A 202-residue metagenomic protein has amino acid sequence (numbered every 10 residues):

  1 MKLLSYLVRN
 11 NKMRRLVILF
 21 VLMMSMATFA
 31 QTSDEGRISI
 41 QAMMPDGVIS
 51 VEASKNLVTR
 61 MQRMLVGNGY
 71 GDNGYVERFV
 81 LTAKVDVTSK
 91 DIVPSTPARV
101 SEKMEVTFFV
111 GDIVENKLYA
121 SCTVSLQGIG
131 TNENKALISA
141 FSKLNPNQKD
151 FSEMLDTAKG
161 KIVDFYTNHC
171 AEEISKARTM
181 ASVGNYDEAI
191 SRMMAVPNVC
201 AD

Functional and structural regions predicted by a protein language model:
M1-M13: N-terminal secretory signal peptides that target proteins for export/translocation
L7, L16-M26: Sec-dependent N-terminal signal peptides
M13-R14, F29-T32: Disordered inhibitory propeptide/activation segment of secreted metzincin zinc metalloprotease zymogens, centered on
Q31-K84: N-terminal segment of the mature soluble domain
I49-A53, L57, T96, V100 (+2 more regions): Extracytoplasmic/periplasmic, Sec-exported soluble proteins
M61, L65-G69, V114, L144 (+2 more regions): Sec/Tat-exported extracytoplasmic proteins
T82-T131: Amphipathic beta-strand/beta-sheet edge segments enriched in Tyr/Trp
Y119-D202: C-terminal/domain-edge helix-coil "capping" segments
